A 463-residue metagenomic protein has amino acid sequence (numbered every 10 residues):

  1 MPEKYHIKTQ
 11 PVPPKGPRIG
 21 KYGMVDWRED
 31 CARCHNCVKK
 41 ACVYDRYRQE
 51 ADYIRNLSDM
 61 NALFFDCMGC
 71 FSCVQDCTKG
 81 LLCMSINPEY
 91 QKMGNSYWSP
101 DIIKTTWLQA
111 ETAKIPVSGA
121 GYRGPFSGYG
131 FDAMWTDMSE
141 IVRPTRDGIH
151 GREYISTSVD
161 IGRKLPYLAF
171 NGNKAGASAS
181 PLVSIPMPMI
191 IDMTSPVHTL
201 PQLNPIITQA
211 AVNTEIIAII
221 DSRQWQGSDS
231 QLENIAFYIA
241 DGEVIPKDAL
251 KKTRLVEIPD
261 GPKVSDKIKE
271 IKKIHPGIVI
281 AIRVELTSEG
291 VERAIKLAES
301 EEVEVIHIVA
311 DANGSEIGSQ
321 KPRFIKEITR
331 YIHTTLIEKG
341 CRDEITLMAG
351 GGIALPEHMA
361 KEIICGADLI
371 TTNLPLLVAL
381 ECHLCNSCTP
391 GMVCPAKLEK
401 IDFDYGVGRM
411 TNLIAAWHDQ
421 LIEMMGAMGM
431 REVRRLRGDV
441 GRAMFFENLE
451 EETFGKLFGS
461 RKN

Functional and structural regions predicted by a protein language model:
M1-K39, V43-M189, M193, H198-Q209 (+5 more regions): Conserved, well-structured core domains of diverse proteins
G20-G23, R33-H35, K39-Y44, R48-L57 (+2 more regions): Glycine-rich phosphate/ribose-binding loops and adjacent secondary-structure elements that form binding surfaces
G162, Y167, I239-D266, V284-E285: Active-site beta->alpha loop and helix N-cap motifs at the rims of alpha/beta catalytic domains
M187-D192, I216-I220, E233-D241, R254-I258 (+4 more regions): Hydrophobic faces of well-ordered beta-strands that scaffold small-molecule active sites in alpha/beta enzyme cores
T208, V212, Q224-G227, K247-D248 (+2 more regions): Surface-exposed amphipathic alpha-helices with a cationic face
Q226-A236, V244-T253, I268-P276, A298-E302: Acidic (Asp/Glu)-rich catalytic clusters
A249-T253, I258-G261, L286, T334 (+2 more regions): Phosphate/diphosphate-binding loops
V378-M444: Active-site or pore-adjacent capping/gating segments
